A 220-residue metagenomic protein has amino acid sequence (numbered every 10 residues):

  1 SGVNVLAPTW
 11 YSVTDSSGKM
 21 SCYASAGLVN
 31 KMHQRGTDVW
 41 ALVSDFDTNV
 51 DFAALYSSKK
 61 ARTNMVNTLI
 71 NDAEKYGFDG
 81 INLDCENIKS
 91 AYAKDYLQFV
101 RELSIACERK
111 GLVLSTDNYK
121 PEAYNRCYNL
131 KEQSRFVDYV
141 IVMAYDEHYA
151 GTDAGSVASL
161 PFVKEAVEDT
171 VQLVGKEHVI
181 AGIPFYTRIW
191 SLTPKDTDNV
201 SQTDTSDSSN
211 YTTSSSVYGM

Functional and structural regions predicted by a protein language model:
S1, S57-K75, E122-Q133: Short, acidic/polar
S1-T68: Glycan-recognition patch characteristic of GH18 chitinases/ENGases and related GlcNAc/peptidoglycan-binding proteins
N4-P8, T37-V43, I81-L83, L114-T116 (+2 more regions): Hydrophobic faces of well-ordered beta-strands that scaffold small-molecule active sites in alpha/beta enzyme cores
W10, V66-D95, Y139-D153: Active-site groove signature of glycoside hydrolases
Y11, T37, S44-F46, E86-I88 (+3 more regions): Solvent-exposed coil/turn segments that connect beta secondary-structure elements in extracytoplasmic/periplasmic
T14-S17, A53-K59, E86-A93, T152-V157: The substrate-binding groove and active-site-proximal loops of carbohydrate-active enzymes, especially glycoside
D15, A93-M220: Substrate-binding surface in catalytic domains of secreted glycosidases
